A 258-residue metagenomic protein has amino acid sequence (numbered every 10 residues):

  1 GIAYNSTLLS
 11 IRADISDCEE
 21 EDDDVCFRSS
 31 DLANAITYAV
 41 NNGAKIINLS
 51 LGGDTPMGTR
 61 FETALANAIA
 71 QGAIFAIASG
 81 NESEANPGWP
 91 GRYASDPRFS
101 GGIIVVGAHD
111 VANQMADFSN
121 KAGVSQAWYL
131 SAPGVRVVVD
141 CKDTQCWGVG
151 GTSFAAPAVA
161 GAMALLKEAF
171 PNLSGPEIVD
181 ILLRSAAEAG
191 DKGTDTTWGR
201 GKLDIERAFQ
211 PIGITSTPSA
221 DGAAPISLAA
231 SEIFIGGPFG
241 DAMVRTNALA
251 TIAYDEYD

Functional and structural regions predicted by a protein language model:
G1-R28, F99-G102, G123-A127, E168-I181: Subtilisin-like serine protease catalytic core
A3, F27-A33, V40-N42, I46-G53 (+10 more regions): Loop-rich non-cytosolic ectodomains and luminal regions
N5-S6, I11-S16, L49-G53, A78-E82 (+6 more regions): Active-site-proximal beta-strand/loop segments in catalytic clefts of secreted hydrolases
L9, C18, N113, S125 (+5 more regions): A broad, structure-centric signal for solvent-exposed, well-ordered loop/edge residues that line or flank functional
A13-S100, K142-A156: Substrate-binding/access-modulating region of protease and related hydrolase catalytic domains
S16, E82-S83, Q114-M115, D143-G148 (+1 more regions): Short flexible/disordered coil segments
T37, N42, I46-N48, G102-V105 (+1 more regions): C-terminal subdomain of the subtilisin-like protease fold in secreted/lumenal serine endopeptidases
R92-E168, N172: Extracellular S/T/G-rich loop segment that most often corresponds to the catalytic His/Ser-adjacent loop
